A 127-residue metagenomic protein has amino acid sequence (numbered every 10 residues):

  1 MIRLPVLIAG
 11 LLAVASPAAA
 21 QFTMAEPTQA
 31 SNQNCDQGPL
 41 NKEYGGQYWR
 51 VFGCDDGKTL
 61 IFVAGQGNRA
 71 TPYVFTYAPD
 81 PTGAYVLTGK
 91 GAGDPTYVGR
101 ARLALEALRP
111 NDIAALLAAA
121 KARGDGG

Functional and structural regions predicted by a protein language model:
M1-I8: Bacterial N-terminal signal peptides that target proteins for export
R3, S31, C35-Q37, T88 (+2 more regions): A near-ubiquitous, low-amplitude feature marking generic local secondary-structure context
I8, D56, Q66, A70-P79 (+1 more regions): Contiguous hydrophobic segments
A15-P17: N-terminal signal peptide c-region/cleavage motif recognized by signal peptidases
Q21-V74, G126: N-terminal secretory signal peptides
A64-V98: Acidic, aromatic-enriched beta-alpha/helix-loop junctions
K90-G127: C-terminal partner/receptor-binding element of secreted or periplasmic proteins
